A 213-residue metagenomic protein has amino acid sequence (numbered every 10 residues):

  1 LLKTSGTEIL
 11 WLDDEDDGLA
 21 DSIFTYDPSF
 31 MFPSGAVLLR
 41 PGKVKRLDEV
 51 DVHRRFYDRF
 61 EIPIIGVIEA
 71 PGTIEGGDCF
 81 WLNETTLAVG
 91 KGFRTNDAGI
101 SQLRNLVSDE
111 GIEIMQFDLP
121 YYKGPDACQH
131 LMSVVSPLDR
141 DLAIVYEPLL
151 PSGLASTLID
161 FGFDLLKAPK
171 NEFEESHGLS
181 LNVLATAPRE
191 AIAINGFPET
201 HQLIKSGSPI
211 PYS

Functional and structural regions predicted by a protein language model:
L1-S213: The feature marks the mature, well-folded catalytic cores of soluble enzymes
